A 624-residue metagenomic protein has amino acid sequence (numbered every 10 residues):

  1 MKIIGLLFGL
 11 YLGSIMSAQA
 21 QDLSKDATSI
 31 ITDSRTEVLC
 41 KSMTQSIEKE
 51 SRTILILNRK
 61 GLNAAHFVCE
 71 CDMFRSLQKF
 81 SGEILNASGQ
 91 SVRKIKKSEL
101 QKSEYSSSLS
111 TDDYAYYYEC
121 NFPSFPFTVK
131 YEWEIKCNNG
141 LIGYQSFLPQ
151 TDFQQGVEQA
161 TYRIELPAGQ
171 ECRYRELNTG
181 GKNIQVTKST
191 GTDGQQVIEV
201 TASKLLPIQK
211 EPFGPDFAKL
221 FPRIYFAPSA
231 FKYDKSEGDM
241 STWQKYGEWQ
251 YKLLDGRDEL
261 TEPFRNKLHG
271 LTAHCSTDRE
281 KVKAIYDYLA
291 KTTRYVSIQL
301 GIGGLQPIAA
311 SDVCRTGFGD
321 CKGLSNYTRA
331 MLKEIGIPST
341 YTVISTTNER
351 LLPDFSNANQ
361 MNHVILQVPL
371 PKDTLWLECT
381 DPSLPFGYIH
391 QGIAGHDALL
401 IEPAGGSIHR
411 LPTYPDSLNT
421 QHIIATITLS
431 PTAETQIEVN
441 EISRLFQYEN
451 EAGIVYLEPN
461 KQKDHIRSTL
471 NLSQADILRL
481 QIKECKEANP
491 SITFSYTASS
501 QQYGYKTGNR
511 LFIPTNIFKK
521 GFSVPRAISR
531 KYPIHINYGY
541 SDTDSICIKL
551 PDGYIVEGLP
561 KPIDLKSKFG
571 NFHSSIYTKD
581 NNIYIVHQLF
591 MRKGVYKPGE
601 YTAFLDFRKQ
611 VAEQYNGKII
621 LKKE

Functional and structural regions predicted by a protein language model:
Q21-E70, S76, T413-E441, Q474 (+1 more regions): Early extracytoplasmic/domain-onset interaction patches
R52, V129, Y162, I285 (+4 more regions): Cysteine-centered nucleophilic/redox motifs
C69-E99, G156-R175, G453-L480, S545-S567: Solvent-exposed beta-hairpin/edge-strand motifs
F80-P149, N183-F221, I424-T428, H465 (+1 more regions): A surface-exposed beta-strand-loop module
K136-S146, Q150-G156, T161-I298, D416 (+6 more regions): Secretory-pathway-linked proteins and extracytosolic
T261-N266, R294-G317, T347, A358: Short, conserved helix/loop micro-motifs enriched in His/Cys and acidic residues
G323-S407, L411: Hydrophobic/aromatic-rich core segments of domains that either
A394-A398, P403-Y505: Long hydrophobic segments that form regular secondary structure
